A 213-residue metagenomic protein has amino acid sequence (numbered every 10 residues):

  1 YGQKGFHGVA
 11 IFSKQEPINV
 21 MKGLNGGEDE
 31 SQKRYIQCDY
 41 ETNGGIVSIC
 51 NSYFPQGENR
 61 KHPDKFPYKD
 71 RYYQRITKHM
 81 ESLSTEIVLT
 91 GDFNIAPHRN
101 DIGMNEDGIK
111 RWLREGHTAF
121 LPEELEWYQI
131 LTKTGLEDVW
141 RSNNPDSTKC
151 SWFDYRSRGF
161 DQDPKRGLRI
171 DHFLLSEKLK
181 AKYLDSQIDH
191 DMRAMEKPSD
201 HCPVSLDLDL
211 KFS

Functional and structural regions predicted by a protein language model:
Y1-G2, G26-E28, D161-K165, A194: Short Gly/Pro-enriched turn/cap motifs at secondary-structure boundaries
Y1-K61: Structured beta-strand-rich core segments of catalytic domains in phosphoester-bond hydrolases
K4-V20, E41, F160-K182, L208-D209: Conserved beta strand-loop-helix elements of the APE1-like EEP
E16-G27, L136-W140, K182-I188: Short secondary-structure junctions
N25-E28, F54-I76, R111-G116: Surface-exposed cleft-lining segments at the edges of enzyme active sites
N59-R60, A96-P97, A194: Active-site environment of divalent metal-dependent phosphoester hydrolases
Y72-I170, L175: Metal-dependent phosphoesterases centered on the DNase I-like endonuclease/exonuclease/phosphatase
Q187-S213: Surface polyanion/phosphate-binding segment centered on an Asp-His-Pro turn
